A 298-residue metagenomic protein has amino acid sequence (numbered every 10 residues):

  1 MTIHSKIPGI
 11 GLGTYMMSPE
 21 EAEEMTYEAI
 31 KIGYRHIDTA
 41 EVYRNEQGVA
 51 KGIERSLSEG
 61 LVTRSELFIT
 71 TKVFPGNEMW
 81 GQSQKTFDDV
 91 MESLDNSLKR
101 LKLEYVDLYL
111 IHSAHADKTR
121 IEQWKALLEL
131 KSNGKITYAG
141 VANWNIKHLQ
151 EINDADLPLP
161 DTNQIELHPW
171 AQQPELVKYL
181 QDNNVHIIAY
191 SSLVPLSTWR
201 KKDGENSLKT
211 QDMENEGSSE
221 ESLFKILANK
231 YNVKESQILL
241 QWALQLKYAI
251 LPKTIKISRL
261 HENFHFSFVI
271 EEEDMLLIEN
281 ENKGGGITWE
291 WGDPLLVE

Functional and structural regions predicted by a protein language model:
M1-L67, L193-L196, L295-V297: N-terminal binding-site loop/beta-alpha segment at the start of enzyme catalytic domains that lines or forms
T2, A50-R64, L98-K102, K131 (+2 more regions): Acidic (Asp/Glu)-rich catalytic clusters
G9-E20, V73-F87: Active-site mouth loops of central-metabolism enzymes
M17-I30, S83-L101, K147-Q150: Short, acidic/polar
R35, E104-D107, T137, D161: Short acidic/polar active-site loop segments enriched in Thr and Asp
T63-E78, L108-Y109, N143, L167: A short, structured active-site edge motif that brings together acidic residues
L101-K118: Active-site groove signature of glycoside hydrolases
A114-E298: Beta/alpha (TIM)-barrel catalytic core signal, keyed to glycine-rich beta->alpha loops juxtaposed to Asp/Glu that bind
